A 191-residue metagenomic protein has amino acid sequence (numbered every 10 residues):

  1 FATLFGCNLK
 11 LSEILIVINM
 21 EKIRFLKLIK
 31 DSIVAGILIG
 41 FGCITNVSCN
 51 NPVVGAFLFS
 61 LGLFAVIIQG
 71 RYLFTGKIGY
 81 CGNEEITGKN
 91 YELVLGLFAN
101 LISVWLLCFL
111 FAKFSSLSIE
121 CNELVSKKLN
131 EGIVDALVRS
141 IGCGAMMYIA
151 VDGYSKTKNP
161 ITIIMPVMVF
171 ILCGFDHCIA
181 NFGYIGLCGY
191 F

Functional and structural regions predicted by a protein language model:
A2-T3: Ala/Thr-enriched low-complexity intrinsically disordered regions
L11: Cationic, low-complexity basic patches in intrinsically disordered or flexible, solvent-exposed regions
I18-F191: Alpha-helical transmembrane segments and their helix-helix packing motifs
